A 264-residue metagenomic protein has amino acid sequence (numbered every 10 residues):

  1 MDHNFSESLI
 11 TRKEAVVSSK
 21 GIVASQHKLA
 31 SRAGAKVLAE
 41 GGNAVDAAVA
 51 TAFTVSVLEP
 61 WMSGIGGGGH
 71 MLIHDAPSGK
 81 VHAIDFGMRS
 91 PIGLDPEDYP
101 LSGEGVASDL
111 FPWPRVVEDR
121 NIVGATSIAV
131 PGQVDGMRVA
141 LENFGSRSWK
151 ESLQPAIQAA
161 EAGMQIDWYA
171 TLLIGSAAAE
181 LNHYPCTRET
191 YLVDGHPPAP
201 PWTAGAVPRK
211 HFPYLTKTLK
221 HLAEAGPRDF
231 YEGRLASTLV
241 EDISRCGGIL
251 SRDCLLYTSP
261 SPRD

Functional and structural regions predicted by a protein language model:
M1-R32, K36, A44-A225, F230-E232 (+1 more regions): Noncatalytic scaffold domains of N-terminal-nucleophile
P260-D264: A short, hydrophobic C-terminal helix/tail in secreted or cell-surface proteins
